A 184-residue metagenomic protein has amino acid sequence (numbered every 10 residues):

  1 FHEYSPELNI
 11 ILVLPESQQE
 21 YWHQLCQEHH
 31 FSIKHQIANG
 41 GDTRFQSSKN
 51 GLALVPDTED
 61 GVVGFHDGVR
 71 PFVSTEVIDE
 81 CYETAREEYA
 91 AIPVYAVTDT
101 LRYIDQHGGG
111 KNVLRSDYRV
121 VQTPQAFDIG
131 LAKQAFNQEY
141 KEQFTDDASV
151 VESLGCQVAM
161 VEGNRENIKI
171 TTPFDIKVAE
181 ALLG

Functional and structural regions predicted by a protein language model:
F1-D60: Conserved N-terminal catalytic core of the sugar/cofactor nucleotidyltransferase
Y4, L54, T58, F72 (+4 more regions): Change "in soluble alpha/beta enzymes" to "in soluble alpha/beta proteins
L8-I10, Y89-A90, Q157: Residues at the starts of beta-strands that form the adenosine-phosphate
P15, Y95-A96, G163: Cofactor-binding loop segments of dinucleotide-utilizing enzymes, especially the Rossmann-like FAD- and NAD(P)+-binding
W22-H23, C81, L101, A132 (+1 more regions): Hydrophobic packing residues within well-ordered alpha-helices of enzyme cores
T43-G108, Q122: Conserved beta-loop-beta/alpha segment of the NTase-like Rossmann-fold superfamily that binds/positions NTPs
K111-V121: A recurrent flexible, glycine/aromatic-enriched loop bordering the glycosyltransferase active site that acts as
R119-G184: Conserved alpha/beta core of the MobA/IspD/sugar-nucleotide pyrophosphorylase nucleotidyltransferase superfamily
